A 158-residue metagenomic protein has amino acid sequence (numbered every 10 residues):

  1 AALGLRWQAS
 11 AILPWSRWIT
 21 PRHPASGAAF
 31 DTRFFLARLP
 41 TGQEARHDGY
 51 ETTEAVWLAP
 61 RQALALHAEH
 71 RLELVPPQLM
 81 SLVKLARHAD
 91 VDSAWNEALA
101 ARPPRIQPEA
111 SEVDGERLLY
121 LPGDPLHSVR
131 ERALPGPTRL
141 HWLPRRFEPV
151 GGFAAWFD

Functional and structural regions predicted by a protein language model:
A1-Q43, Q78-S81, A101-Q107: Active-site segment of metal-dependent pyrophosphate-handling enzymes, primarily the Nudix hydrolase catalytic core
A9, S16, G27, E54-A55 (+2 more regions): Generic secondary-structure boundary/loop-capping signal
A11, R46, D92-S93: Short, structured loop/turn "capping" segments at alpha-beta junctions
L13-S16, L36-R38, V56, E109-S111 (+2 more regions): Residues in well-ordered beta-strands of folded domains
I19-R22, R46, A65, V113 (+1 more regions): A broad, structure-centric signal for solvent-exposed, well-ordered loop/edge residues that line or flank functional
A28-A68: A contiguous binding-surface segment within folded domains or other stable secondary-structure elements
E54-P108: Active-site/pore-lining binding-face segments in mid-to-C-terminal subdomains
L85-D158: Core RNA-modification/binding signature centered on pseudouridine synthases
